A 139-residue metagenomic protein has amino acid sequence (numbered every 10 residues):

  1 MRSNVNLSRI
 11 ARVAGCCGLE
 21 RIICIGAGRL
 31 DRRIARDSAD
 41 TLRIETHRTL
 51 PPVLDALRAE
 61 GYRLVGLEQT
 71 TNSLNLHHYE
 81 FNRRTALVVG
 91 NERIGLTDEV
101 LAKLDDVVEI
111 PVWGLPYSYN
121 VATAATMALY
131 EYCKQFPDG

Functional and structural regions predicted by a protein language model:
M1-G139: Post-transcriptional modification and biogenesis factors for structured RNAs of the translation apparatus
